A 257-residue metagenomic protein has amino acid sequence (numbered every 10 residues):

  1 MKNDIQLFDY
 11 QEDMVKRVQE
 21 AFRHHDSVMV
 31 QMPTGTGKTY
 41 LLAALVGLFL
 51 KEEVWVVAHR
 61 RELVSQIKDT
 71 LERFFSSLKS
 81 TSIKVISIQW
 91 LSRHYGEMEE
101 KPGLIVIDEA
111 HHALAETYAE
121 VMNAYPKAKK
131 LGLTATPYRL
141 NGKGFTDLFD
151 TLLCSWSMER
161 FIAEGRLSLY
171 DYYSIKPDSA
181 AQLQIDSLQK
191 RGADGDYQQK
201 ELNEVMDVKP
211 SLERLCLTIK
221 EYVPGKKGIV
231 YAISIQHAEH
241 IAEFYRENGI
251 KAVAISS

Functional and structural regions predicted by a protein language model:
M1-Q31: Conserved pre-motif I regulatory segment
H24-V46, Y231, I255: Walker A/P-loop
T34-L71, T117, N141, I235-Q236: Conserved Walker A/P-loop ATP-binding site and its immediately adjacent core in helicase/helicase-like ATPase domains
E52-L63, E201-N248: Conserved strand-helix element at the start of the C-terminal RecA-like helicase core
A58-K101: Inter-Walker segment of RecA-like/P-loop motor cores
D108-E109: Walker B catalytic acidic pair
H112-Y173: Post-DEXD/H (motif II) to motif III coupling segment of the RecA-like Helicase ATP-binding lobe
L152-I229: Conserved interdomain linker/interface between the two RecA-like ATPase lobes of SF2 helicase motors
